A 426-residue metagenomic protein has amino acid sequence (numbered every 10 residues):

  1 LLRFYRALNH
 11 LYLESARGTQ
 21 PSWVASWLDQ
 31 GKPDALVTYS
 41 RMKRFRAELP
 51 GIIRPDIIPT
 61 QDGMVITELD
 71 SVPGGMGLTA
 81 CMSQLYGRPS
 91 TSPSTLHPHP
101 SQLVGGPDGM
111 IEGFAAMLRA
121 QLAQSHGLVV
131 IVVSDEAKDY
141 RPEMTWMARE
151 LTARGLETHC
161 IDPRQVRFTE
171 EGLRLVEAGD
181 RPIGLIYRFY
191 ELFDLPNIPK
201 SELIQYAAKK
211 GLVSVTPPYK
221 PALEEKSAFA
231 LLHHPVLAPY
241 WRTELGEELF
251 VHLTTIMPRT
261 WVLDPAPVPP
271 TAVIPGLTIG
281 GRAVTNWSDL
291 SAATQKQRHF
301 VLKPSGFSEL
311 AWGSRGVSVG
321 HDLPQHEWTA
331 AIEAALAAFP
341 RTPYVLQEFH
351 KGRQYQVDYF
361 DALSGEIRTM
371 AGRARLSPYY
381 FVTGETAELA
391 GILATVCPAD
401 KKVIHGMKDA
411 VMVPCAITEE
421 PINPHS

Functional and structural regions predicted by a protein language model:
L1-M42, V65: Low-complexity, highly charged intrinsically disordered N-terminal segments that act as targeting/localization
G31, S40-G51, R353-F360: Structured beta-strand/loop patches that form or line metal/cofactor-binding pockets in enzymes
D34-R41, A47-L49, L156-F168: Short coil-to-helix leader/linker segments, especially the first N-terminal amphipathic alpha-helix with its helix
T38, K43, A47-P59, L175-V176 (+1 more regions): Conserved beta-strand/loop block within the catalytic cores of divalent metal-dependent phospho-transfer/hydrolysis
I58-Q61, S71-T79, S83-P93, H97-H425: Domain-scale recognition of functional cores that engage charged ligands
